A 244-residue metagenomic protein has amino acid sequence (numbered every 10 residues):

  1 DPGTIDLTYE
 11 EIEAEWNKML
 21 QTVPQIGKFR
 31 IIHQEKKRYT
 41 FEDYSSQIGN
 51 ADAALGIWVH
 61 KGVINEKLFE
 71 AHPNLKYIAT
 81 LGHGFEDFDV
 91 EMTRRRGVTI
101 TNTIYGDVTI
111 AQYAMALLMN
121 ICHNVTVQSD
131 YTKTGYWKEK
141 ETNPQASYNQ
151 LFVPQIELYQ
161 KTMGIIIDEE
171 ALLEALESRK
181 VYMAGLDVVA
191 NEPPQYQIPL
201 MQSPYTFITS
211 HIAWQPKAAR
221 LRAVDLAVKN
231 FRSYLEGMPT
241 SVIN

Functional and structural regions predicted by a protein language model:
D1-D52: N-terminal glycine-/charge-rich "phosphate-binding" loop or analogous flexible N-terminal tail
P2-G3, G82-F85, I104-V108, I212-Q215 (+1 more regions): Short, acidic/turn-prone active-site loops that include or flank metal/cofactor- and phosphate-binding residues
E13, R38-Y44, K61-E66, N149-L151 (+2 more regions): Structural motif corresponding to alpha-helix initiation and N-cap regions
Q47-I48, F69-H72, L158, L200-M201: A short, aliphatic-rich alpha-helical micro-motif
G49-N50, N74, T162, R179-K180: Leucine-rich repeat
A51-T134: Phosphate/diphosphate ligand-binding glycine-rich loop within oxidoreductases
R96, I100, Y136, I166-N244: Rossmann-like dinucleotide-binding domain for NAD(H)/NADP(H)
S129-I165: Glycine-rich NAD(P)-binding loop of Rossmann-like domains
